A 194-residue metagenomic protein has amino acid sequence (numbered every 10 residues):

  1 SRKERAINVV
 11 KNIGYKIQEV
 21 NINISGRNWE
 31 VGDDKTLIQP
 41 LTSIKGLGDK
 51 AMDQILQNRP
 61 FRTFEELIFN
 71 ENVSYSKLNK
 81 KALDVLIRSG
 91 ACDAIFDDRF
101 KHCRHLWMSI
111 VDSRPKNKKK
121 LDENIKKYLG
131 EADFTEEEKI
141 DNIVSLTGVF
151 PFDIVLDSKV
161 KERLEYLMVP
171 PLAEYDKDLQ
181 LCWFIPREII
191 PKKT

Functional and structural regions predicted by a protein language model:
S1-T194: Noncatalytic, beta-rich nucleic-acid-contacting surfaces in large DNA/RNA-processing enzymes
